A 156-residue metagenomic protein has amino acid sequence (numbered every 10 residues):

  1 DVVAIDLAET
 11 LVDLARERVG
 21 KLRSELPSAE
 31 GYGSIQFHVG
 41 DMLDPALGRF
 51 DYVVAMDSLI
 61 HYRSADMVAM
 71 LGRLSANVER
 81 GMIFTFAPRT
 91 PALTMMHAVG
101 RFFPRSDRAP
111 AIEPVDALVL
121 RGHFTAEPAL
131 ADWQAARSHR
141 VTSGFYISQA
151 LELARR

Functional and structural regions predicted by a protein language model:
D1-D44: Class I SAM-dependent methyltransferase SAM/SAH-binding core
V54-A55: A conserved beta-strand element that flanks and buttresses the S-adenosyl-L-methionine
S58: Hydrophobic adenine-recognition pocket in adenosine-nucleotide-binding enzymes
Y62-L74: A short, conserved alpha-helix within the catalytic core of class I
V78-P88: Conserved beta-strand signature within the Rossmann-like core of class I S-adenosyl-L-methionine
L93-A111: Short, glycine-/aromatic-enriched active-site segment of Class I SAM-dependent methyltransferases
P110-A131: Short alpha-helix
A136-R156: Core SAM-dependent methyltransferase catalytic element
